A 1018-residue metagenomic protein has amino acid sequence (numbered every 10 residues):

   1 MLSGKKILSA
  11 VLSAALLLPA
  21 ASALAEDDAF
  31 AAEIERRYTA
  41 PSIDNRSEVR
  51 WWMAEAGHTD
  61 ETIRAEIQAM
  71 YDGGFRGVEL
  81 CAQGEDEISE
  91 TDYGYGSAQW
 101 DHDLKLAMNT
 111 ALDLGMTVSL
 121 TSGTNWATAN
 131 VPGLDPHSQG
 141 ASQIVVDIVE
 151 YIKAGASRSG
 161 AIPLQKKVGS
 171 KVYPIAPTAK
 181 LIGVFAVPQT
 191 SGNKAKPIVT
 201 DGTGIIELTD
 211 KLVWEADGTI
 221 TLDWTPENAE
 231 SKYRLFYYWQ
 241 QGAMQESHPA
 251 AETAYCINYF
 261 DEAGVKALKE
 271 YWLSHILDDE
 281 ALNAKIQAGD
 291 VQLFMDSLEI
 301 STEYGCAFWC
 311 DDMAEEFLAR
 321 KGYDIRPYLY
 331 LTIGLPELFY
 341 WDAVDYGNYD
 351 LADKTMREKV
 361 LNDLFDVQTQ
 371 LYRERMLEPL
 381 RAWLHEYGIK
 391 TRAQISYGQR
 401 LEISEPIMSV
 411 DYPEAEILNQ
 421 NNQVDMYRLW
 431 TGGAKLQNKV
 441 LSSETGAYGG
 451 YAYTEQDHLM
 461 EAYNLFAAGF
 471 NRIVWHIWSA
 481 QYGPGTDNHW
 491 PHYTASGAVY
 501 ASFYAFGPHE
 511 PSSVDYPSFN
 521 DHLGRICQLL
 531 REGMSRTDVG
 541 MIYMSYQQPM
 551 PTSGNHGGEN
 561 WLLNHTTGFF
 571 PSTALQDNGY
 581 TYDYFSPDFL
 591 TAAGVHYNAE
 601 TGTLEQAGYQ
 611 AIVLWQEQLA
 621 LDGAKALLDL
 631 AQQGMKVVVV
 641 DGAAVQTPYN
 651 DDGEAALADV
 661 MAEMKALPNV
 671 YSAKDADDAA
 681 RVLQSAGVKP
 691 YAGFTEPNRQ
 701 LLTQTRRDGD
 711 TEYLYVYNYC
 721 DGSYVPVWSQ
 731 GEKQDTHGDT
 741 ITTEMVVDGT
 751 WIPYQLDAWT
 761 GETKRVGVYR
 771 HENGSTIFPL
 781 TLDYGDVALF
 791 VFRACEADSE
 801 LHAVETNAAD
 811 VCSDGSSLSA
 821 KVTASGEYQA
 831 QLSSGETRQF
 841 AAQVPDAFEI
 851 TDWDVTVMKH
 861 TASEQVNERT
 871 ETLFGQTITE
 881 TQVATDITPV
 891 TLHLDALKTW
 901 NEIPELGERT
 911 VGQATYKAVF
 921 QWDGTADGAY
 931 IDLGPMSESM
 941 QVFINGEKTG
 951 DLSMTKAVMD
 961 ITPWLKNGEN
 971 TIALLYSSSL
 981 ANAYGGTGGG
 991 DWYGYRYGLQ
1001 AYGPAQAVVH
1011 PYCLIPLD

Functional and structural regions predicted by a protein language model:
M1-V11: Bacterial N-terminal signal peptides that target proteins for export
L12, L16-A20: Hydrophobic core
P19-D279, I286-D290: Mature N-terminal, pre-catalytic/accessory segment of carbohydrate-active enzymes
N45-E48, T59-R64, G77, Y95-T124 (+7 more regions): Carbohydrate-binding surfaces of carbohydrate-active enzymes
G123-P136, A797-D814, R838-A847, S978-D1018: Glycine/proline-rich low-complexity spacer/linker segments in large multi-domain proteins
V787, E827-Q829, G928-Y930, E969-A973: Short, conserved beta-strand segments of beta-strand-rich sandwich/propeller modules, principally
G912, F920-N945, I972-Y976: Aromatic-lined ligand-binding clefts that engage carbohydrates, nucleic acids, or primary amines
Q921, A957-T971, L975, L980: Short, surface-exposed tryptophan/glycine-enriched loops that mediate extracellular molecular recognition
